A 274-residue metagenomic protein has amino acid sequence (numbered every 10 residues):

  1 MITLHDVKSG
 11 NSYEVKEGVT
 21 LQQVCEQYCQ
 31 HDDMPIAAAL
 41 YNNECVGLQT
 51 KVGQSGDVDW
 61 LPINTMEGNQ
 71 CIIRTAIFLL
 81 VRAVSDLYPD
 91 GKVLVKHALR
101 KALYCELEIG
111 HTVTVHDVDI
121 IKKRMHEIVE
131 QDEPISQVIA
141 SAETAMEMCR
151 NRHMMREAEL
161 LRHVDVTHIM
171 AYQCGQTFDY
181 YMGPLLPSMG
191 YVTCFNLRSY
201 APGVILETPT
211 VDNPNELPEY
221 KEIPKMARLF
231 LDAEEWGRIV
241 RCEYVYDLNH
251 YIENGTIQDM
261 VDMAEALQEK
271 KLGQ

Functional and structural regions predicted by a protein language model:
M1-I77, V81-A83, Y88-L99, H111 (+1 more regions): Ubiquitin-like/PB1-type beta-grasp interaction modules and other compact soluble beta-rich domains
T50-G53, D57-N69, K92-R100, Y104-L272: Auxiliary tRNA-acceptor-end handling modules of aminoacyl-tRNA synthetases
